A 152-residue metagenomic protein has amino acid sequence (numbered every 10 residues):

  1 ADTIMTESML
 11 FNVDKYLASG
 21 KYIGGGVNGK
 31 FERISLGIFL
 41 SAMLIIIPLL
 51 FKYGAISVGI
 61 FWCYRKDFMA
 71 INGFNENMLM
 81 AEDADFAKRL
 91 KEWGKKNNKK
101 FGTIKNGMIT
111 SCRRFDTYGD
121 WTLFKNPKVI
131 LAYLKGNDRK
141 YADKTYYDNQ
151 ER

Functional and structural regions predicted by a protein language model:
T3-M9, C63, F86: Hydrophobic/aromatic residue at the end of a short beta strand that borders the catalytic acidic motif
I4-G37, K99-G102: Conserved donor NDP-sugar-binding/catalytic core segment of glycosyltransferases
G24-L36, I45-C63: A recurrent flexible, glycine/aromatic-enriched loop bordering the glycosyltransferase active site that acts as
G54-C63, N72, L79, M108-I109: Short glycine- and hydrophobic/aromatic-rich loop-to-beta-strand nucleating segment in the catalytic cores
C63, E82, T103: A conserved hydrophobic position in a structured secondary element of the catalytic/binding core that shapes
D67-N72, M78-N98: A short, conserved alpha-helix in the catalytic core of glycosyltransferases
K91-R152: Hydrophobic helical membrane-anchoring modules
